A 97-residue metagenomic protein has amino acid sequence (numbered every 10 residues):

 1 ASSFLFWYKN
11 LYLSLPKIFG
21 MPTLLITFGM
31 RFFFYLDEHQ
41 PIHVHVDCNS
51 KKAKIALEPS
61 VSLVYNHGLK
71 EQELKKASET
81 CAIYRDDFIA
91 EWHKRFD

Functional and structural regions predicted by a protein language model:
A1-S3: Cationic, amphipathic, low-complexity segments that mediate targeting or membrane/lipid association
S14-P16, T23, S50: Conserved recognition-core residues within compact binding domains
I18-Q40: Short, charged/polar N-terminal "headpieces" of proteins
M21, F28-M30, L69, E73-S78: Short, charged low-complexity linear motifs
Y35-L69: A short, structured beta-strand/loop element
E71-D97: C-terminal structural segments of small proteins and small subunits
